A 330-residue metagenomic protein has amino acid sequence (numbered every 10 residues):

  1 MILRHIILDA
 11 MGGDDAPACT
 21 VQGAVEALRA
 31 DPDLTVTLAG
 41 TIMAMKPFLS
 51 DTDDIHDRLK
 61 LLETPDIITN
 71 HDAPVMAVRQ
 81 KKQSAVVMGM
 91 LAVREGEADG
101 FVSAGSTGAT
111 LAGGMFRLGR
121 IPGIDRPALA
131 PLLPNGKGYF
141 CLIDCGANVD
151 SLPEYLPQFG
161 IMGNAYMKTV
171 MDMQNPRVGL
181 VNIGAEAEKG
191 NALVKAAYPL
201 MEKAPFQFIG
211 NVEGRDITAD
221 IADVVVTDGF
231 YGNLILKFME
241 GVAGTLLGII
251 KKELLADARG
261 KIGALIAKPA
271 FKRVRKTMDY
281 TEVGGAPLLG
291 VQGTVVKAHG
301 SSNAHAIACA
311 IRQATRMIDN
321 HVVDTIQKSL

Functional and structural regions predicted by a protein language model:
M1-K46: N-terminal phosphate-binding or glycine-rich loops at protein starts, especially the Walker A/P-loop of NTPases
D9, L38-A39, L62, S103-G105 (+6 more regions): Short beta-strand segments
M11-G12, D66-I67, S106-A109, I183-E186 (+2 more regions): Short glycine-rich anion-binding loops that position phosphate/pyrophosphate groups of nucleotides and phosphorylated
D15-T20, M45, K82-G96, G100-G114 (+8 more regions): Short glycine/serine/threonine-rich phosphate/pyrophosphate-binding segments that cradle anionic phosphate groups
A18-C19, D31, T35-T37, M43 (+3 more regions): Glycine-rich phosphate/diphosphate-binding loop of Rossmann-like nucleotide-binding domains
L34, R58-L59, F140, F206: Short, conserved active-site loop motifs that form the nucleotide-linked donor/cofactor pocket
D53-A98: Phosphate/nucleotide-donor binding subsite
M115-L142, I221-V225, G229-S329: Glycine-rich phosphate/nucleotide-binding loop
